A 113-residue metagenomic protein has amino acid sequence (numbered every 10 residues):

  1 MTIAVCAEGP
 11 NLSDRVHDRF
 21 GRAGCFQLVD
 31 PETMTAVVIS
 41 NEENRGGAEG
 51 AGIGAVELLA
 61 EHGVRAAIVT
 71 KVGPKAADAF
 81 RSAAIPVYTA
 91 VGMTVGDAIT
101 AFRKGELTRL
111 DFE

Functional and structural regions predicted by a protein language model:
M1-G54, E61-H62, R81-A83, T89-E113: Non-catalytic interface/targeting segments
R65: Short acidic/polar active-site loop segments enriched in Thr and Asp
I68-V69, V87: Conserved SAM-binding loop
